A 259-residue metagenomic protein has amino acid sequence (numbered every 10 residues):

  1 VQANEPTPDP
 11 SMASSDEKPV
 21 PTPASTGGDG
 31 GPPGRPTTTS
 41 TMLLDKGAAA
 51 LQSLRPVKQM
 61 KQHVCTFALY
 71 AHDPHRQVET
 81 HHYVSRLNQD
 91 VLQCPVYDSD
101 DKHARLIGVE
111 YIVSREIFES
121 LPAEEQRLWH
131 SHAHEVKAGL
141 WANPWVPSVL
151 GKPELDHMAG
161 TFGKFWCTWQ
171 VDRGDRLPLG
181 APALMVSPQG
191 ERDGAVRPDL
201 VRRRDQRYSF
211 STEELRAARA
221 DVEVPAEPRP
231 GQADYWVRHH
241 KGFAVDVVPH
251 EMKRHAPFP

Functional and structural regions predicted by a protein language model:
N4-V91, L155-P259: N-terminal domain-onset segments
L54-S114, F118-E119, R127-H134, A138: Extracytoplasmic c-type cytochrome modules immediately beyond a signal peptide or single-pass transmembrane anchor
D100-R192: An exposed acidic His-Trp-rich patch
